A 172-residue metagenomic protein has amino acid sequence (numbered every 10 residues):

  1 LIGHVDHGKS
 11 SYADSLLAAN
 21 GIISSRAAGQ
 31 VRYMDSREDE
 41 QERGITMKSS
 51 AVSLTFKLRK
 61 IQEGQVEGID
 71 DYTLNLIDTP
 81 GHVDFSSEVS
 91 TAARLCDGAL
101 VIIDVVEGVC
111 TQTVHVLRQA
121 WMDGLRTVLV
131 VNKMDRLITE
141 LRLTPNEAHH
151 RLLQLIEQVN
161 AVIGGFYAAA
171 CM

Functional and structural regions predicted by a protein language model:
L1-I102, L141-T144, H150, Q154-I163: P-loop NTPase switch module centered on the Walker A-proximal segment
Q30-M34, M47, M122, M134 (+1 more regions): Detector for methionine-enriched segments
G68-I69, A170-M172: Short helix-terminating capping/connector loops at secondary-structure junctions
A93, G98-C171: Conserved C-terminal guanine-recognition region of P-loop GTPase G domains, centered on the G4
